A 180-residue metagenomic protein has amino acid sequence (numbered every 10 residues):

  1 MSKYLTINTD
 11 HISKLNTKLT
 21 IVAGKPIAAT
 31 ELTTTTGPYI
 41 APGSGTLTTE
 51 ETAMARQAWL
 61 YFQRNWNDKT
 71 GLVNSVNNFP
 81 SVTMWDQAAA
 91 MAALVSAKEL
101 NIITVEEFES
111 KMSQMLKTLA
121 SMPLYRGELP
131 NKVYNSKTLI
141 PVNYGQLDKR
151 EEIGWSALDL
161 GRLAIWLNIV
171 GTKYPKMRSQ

Functional and structural regions predicted by a protein language model:
M1-V82, R126-L129, V133-Y134: Low-complexity, Ser/Thr/Pro/Gly-enriched N-terminal "stalk/linker" regions
L5-T6, P38-A55, K98-M112, G171-Q180: Structural helix-adjacent loops and short alpha-helical linkers that scaffold large soluble proteins
I7, Y61-D68, A93-L100, M115-T118 (+2 more regions): Structured segments of extracytoplasmic/periplasmic soluble domains in secreted or envelope-associated proteins
E31-I40, T83-K98, A157-N168: Well-ordered alpha-helical segments within folded domains of soluble proteins
T52-Q63, M91, E109-A120, A164 (+1 more regions): Hydrophobic core segments within long, regular secondary-structure runs in both alpha- and beta-rich folds
N78-W155: Membrane helical hairpin/interfacial module
K137-Q180: Internal, well-ordered domain-core segments that constitute the primary functional module of diverse proteins
